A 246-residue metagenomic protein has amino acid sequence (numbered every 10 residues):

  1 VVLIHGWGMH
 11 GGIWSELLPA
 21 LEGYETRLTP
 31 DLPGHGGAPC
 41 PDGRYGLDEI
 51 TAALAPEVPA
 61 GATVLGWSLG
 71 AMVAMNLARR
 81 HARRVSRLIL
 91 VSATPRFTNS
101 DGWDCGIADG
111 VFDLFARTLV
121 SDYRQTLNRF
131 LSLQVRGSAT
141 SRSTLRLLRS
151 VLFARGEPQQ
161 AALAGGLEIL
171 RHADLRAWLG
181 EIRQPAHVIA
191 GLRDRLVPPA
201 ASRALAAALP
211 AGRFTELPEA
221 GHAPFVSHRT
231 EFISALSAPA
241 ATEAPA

Functional and structural regions predicted by a protein language model:
V1-G43, L47: Conserved HGGG/HGGXW glycine-rich cap/lid loop of the alpha/beta-hydrolase fold
D48-A62: Conserved acidic catalytic loop of the alpha/beta-hydrolase fold
G66-G70, A74: Gly/Ala-rich beta-loop-alpha elbow adjacent to hydrolase catalytic centers
R79-R80, R84-S121, A162: Flexible "cap/lid" loop of the alpha/beta hydrolase fold
V120-A173, A177-W178: Conserved alpha/beta-hydrolase catalytic His-Asp/Glu region
I182, V188-A190, D194: Short beta-strand/loop motif that positions the catalytic acidic residue of the alpha/beta-hydrolase fold
R195-A201: Conserved alpha/beta-hydrolase "acid-adjacent" motif
L217-I233: Catalytic histidine-centered segment of alpha/beta-hydrolase-like enzymes
